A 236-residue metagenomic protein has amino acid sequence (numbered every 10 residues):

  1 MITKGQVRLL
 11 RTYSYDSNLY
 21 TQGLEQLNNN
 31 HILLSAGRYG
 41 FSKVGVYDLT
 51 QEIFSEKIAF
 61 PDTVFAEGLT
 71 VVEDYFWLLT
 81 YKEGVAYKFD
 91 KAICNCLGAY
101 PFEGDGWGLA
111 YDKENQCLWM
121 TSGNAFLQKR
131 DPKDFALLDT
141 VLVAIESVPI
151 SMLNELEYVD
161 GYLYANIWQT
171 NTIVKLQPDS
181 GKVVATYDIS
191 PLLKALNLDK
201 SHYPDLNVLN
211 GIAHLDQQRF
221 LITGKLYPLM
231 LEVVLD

Functional and structural regions predicted by a protein language model:
M1-N18, Q51-S55, D199: A short helix->beta-strand "capping" segment at the edge of beta-propeller domains
M1-V7, L34, R38-L49, K133: Blade/loop signatures of beta-propeller domains
L10-K43, I58-T70, G224-M230: Beta-strand-rich domains and repeat architectures in extracellular enzymes and scaffolds, especially beta-propellers
S17-N28, D62-V72, F102-E114, S147-V159 (+1 more regions): Beta-rich, blade/repeat-based domains predominating in secreted/periplasmic proteins but also intracellular
I32-R38, F76-E83, L118-N124, A165-Q169 (+1 more regions): Conserved beta-strand positions in repeat-built beta-propeller and related beta-rich domains
Y47-E52, D90-C94, D131-F135, Q177-G181 (+1 more regions): Short loop/turn segments that connect beta-strands within beta-propeller blades
E52-Y81, V85-K88, C94-G108: Blade-loop segments of beta-propeller domains
A86-E146: Hydrophobic, well-structured mid-protein blocks that either form specific transmembrane helices
